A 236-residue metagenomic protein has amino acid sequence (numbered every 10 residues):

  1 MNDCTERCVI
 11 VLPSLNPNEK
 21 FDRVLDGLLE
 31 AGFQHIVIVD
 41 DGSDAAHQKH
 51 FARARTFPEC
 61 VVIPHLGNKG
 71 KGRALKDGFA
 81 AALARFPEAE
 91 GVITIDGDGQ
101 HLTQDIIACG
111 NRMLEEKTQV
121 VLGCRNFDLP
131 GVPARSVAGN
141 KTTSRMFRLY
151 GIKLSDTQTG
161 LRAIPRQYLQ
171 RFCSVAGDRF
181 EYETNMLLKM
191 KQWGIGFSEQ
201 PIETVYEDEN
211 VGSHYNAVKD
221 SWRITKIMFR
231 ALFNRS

Functional and structural regions predicted by a protein language model:
M1-C4, E19, D26-G27, L149-G151 (+1 more regions): Hydrophobic helical membrane-anchoring modules
C8-P17, V24, A31: A conserved hydrophobic helix/loop-capping motif in glycosyltransferases and polysaccharide synthases
N16, D41-A45, K69, G78: Conserved short acidic donor-positioning loop in nucleotide-sugar-dependent glycosyltransferases
F33, P87-A89, K117-T118, I195: Short, high-confidence coil segments that cap the C-terminus of an alpha-helix and link into the following beta-strand
F33-S43, I63-H65: Short beta-strand/loop segment that forms part of the nucleotide-sugar
D40-F51, G99: A conserved acidic beta->alpha catalytic loop
L66-K69, R73-A81, T103-F180, E207-Y215 (+1 more regions): Acceptor/aglycone-binding surface of glycosyltransferases and processive sugar-polymer synthases
F86-Q100: Short beta-strand-to-loop acidic/aromatic patch adjacent to the donor-nucleotide binding site
